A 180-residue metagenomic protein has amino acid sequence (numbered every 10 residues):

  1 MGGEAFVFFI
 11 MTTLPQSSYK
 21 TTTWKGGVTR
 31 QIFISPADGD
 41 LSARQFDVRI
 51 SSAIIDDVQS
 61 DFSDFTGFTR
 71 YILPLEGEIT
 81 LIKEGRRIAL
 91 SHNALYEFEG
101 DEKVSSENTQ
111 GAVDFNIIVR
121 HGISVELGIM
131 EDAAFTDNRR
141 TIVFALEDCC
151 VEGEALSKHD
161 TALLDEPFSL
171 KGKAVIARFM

Functional and structural regions predicted by a protein language model:
G2-M180: Jelly-roll (double-stranded beta-helix
